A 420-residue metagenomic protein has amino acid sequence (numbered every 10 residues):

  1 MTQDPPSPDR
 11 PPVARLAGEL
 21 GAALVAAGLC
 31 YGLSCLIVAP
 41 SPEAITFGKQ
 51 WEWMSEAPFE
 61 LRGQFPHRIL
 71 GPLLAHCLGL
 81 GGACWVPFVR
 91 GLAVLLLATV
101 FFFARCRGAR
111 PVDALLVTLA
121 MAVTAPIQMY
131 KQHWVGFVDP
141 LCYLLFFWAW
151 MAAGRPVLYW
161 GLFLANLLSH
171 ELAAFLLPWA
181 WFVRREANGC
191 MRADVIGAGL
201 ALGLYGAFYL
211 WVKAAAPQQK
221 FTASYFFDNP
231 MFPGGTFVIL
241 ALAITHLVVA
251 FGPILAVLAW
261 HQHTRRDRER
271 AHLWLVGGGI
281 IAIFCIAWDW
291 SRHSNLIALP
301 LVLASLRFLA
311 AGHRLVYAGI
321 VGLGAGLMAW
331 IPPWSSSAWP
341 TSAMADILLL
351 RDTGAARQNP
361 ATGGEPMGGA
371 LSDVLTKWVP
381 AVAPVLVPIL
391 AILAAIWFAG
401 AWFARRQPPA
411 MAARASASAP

Functional and structural regions predicted by a protein language model:
C30-A39, I69, P178-W179, C190-H263 (+1 more regions): Membrane-lumen/periplasm interface segments of specific transmembrane helices in polyprenyl phosphate-linked
L33-W53, R62-L74, Q219, G363-G364: Extracytoplasmic catalytic/substrate-binding loops of multi-pass membrane glycan-assembly enzymes
P58-G82, L172, L176: Short hydrophobic/aromatic helix or loop-helix immediately within or flanking a transmembrane segment in polytopic
P87-A109: Transmembrane-helix motifs of polytopic, lipid-linked glycan transferases
F101-I127, L144: Transmembrane-helix signature of polytopic, membrane-embedded enzymes that assemble or transfer cell-envelope glycans
L141, F146-L158, L309-H313: Membrane-interface transmembrane helices that cradle and orient dolichyl/undecaprenyl
F146-W148, V157-F182, G199-G203, I280-A282: Membrane-interface alpha helices of multi-pass inner-membrane proteins
I254-A311: Membrane-water interface signatures at transmembrane helix termini and the short loops that connect adjacent helices
